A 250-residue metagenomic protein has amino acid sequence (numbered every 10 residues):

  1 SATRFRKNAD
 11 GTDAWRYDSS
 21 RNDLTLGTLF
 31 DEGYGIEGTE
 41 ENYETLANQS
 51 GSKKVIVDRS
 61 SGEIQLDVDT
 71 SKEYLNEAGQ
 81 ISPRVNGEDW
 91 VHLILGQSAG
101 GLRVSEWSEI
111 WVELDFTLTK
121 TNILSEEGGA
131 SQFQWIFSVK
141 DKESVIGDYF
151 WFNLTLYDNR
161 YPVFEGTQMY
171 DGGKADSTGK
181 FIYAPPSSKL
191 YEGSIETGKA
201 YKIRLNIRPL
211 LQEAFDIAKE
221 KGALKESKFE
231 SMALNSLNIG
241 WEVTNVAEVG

Functional and structural regions predicted by a protein language model:
S1-G51: Extracellular carbohydrate-recognition regions
G35, E44-V57, G62-Q65, D69-E73 (+1 more regions): Solvent-exposed strand-to-loop "edge" motifs in beta-rich extracellular domains
A47, T70-S105, N153, F164-G166 (+1 more regions): Secreted extracellular polysaccharide-interacting domains
S52, S61-Q65, E88-I94, A99 (+3 more regions): Extracellular structured ligand-interaction cores
S61-E77, M232-T244: Short, hydrophobic/proline-enriched secondary-structure or compact coil segments at domain edges
K72-V85, E143-F150, V243-G250: Short, surface-exposed beta-strand/loop "edge" segments at domain boundaries and coil↔beta transitions
W107-A214: Short helix-loop boundary/capping segments
P186-G250: Long, compositionally biased interface segments
